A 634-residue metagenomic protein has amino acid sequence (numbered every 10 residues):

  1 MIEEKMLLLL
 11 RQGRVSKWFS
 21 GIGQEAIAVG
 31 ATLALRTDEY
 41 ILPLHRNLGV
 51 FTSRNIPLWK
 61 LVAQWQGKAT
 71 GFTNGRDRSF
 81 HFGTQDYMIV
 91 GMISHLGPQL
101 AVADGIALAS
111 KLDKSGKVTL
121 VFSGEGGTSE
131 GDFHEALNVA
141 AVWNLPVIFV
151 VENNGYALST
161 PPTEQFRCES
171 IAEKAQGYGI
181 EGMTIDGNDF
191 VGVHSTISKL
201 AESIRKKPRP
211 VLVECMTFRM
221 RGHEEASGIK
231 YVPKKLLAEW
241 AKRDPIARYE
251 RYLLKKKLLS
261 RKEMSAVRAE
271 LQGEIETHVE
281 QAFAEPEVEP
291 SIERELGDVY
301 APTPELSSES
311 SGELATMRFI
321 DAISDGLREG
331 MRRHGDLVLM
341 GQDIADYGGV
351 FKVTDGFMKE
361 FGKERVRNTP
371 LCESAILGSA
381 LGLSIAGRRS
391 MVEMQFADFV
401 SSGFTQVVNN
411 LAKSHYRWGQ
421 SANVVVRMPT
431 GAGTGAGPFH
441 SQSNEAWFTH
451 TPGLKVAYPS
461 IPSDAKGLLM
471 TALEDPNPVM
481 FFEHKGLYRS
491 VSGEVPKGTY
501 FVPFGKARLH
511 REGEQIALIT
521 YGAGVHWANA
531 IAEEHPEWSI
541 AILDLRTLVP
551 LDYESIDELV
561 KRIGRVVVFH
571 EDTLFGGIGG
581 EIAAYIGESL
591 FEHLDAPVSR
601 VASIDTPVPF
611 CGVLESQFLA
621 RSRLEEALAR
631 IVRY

Functional and structural regions predicted by a protein language model:
M1-I27, C215, M220-R221, E225-E364 (+3 more regions): Conserved acidic/glycine
I2-E3, A69-T84, I171-A172, D346-E360 (+2 more regions): Acidic-glycine-rich active-site phosphate/pyrophosphate-binding loop
E3-W143, E164-R167, A172, Q176-G179 (+2 more regions): Cofactor-binding active-site loop characterized by glycine-rich and histidine/acidic residues
L9-R14, F80-I93, G116-V121, G155 (+8 more regions): Glycine/charged-rich beta-loop-alpha catalytic/anionic-binding loops adjacent to active sites
I27-V29, Y87-N153, I185-S203, A345-Q420 (+1 more regions): Thiamine diphosphate
H45-V50, D86, S123-S129, V151-A157 (+11 more regions): Acidic, glycine-rich active-site loops and adjacent beta-strand->loop/helix elements that engage anionic groups
I89-T277, A284, T449-F569: Glycine-rich ThDP/TPP pyrophosphate-binding loop and its adjacent helix/strand module within ThDP-dependent enzymes
P233-L236, N410-K413, I578-L594: A short, gly/pro- and small-residue-rich
